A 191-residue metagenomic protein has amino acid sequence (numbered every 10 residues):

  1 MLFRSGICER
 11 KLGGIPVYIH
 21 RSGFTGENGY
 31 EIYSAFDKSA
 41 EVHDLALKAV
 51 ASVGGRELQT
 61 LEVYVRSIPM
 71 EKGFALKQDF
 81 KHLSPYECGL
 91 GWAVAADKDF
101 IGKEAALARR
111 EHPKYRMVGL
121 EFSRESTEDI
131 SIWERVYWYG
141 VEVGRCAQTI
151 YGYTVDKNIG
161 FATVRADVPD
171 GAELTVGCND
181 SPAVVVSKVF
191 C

Functional and structural regions predicted by a protein language model:
M1-C191: Conserved, structured C-terminal
